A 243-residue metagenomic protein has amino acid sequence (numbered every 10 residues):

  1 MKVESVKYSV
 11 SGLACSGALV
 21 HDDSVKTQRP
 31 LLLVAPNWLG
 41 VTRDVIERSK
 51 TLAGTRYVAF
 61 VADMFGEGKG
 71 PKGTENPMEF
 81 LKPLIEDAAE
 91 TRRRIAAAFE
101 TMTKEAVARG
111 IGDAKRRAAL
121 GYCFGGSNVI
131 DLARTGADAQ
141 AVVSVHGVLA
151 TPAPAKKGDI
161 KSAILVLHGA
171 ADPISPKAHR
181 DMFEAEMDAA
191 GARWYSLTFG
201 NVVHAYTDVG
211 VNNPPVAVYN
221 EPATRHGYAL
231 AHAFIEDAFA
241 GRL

Functional and structural regions predicted by a protein language model:
S5-G112, Y206-P215: Serine-hydrolase catalytic machinery in alpha/beta-hydrolase-like enzymes
A108-Y122: Alpha/beta-hydrolase fold nucleophile elbow
A119-G121, V145, L167: Short beta-strand immediately N-terminal to the catalytic nucleophile in serine-hydrolase-like folds
G121-G125, V129: Gly/Ala-rich beta-loop-alpha elbow adjacent to hydrolase catalytic centers
D138-V148: A conserved short beta-strand
I160, V166-H168, D172: Short beta-strand/loop motif that positions the catalytic acidic residue of the alpha/beta-hydrolase fold
I174-H179: Conserved alpha/beta-hydrolase "acid-adjacent" motif
D188-L243: C-terminal catalytic histidine-bearing segment of alpha/beta-hydrolase fold enzymes
